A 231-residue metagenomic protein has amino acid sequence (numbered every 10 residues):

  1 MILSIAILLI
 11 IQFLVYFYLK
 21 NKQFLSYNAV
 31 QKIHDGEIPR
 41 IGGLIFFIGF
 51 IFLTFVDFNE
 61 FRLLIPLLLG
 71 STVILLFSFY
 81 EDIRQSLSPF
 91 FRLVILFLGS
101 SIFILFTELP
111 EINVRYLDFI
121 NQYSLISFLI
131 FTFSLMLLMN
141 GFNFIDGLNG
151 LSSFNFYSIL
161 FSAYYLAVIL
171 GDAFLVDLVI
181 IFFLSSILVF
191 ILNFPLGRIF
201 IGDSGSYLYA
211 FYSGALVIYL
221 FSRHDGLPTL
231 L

Functional and structural regions predicted by a protein language model:
M1-D118, I130, L227-L231: N-terminal transmembrane signal-anchor/hairpin module of polytopic inner-membrane proteins
M1-F17, N21-Q23, F46-T72, S152-L231: Alpha-helical transmembrane segments
Y18-Q23, I120, L125, M136-N149 (+1 more regions): Membrane-interface module
K32-P39, F61-I65, Q85, F119-L125 (+3 more regions): Short, amphipathic, aromatic/basic-enriched membrane-interface segments that mark the entry/exit of transmembrane
S78-E81, L137-D146, F190-I199: Transmembrane alpha-helix interface/packing and boundary motifs in multi-pass membrane proteins, characterized by
I83-R84, L137-I159, S206-Y207: Short acidic, Gly/Ser-rich segments with clustered Asp/Glu that frequently serve as metal-coordination loops in enzyme
F103-T107, L138, G150, A167: Alpha-helix capping at helix-to-loop junctions
